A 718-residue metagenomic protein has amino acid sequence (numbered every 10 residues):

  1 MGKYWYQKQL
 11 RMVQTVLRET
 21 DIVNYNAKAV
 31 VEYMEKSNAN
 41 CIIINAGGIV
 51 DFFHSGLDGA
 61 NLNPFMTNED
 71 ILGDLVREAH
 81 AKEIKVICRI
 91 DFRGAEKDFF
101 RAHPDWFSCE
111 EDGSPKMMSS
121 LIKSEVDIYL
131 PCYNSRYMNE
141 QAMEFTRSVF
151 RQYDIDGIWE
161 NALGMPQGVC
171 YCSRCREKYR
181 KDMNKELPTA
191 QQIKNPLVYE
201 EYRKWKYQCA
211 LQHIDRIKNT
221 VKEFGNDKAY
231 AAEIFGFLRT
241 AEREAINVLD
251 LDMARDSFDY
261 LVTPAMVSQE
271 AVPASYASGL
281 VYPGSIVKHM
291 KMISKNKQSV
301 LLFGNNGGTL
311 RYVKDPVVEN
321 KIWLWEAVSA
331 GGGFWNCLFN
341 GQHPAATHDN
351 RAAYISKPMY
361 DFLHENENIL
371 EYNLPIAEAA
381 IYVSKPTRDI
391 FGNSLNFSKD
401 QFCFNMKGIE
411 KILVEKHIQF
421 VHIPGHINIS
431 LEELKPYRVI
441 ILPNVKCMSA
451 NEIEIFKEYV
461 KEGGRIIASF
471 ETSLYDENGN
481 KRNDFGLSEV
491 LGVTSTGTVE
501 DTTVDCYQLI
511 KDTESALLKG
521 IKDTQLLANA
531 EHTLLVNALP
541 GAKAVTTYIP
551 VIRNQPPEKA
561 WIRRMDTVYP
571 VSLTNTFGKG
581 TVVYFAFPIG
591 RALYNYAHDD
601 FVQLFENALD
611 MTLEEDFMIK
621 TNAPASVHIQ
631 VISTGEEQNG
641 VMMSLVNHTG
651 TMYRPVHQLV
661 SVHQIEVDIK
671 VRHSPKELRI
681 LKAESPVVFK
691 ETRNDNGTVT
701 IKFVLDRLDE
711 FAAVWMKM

Functional and structural regions predicted by a protein language model:
M1-Y33, I369: N-terminal carbohydrate-binding accessory modules
G2, Q7-Q9, N195, Y199-E200 (+3 more regions): Carbohydrate-binding surfaces of carbohydrate-active enzymes
M12, A39-A46, I71-I122, G157-A162 (+1 more regions): Glycine-rich, aromatic-flanked loop segments that form ligand/cofactor-binding clefts across common enzyme folds
V16, I43-D51, I90-K97, W159-C170 (+4 more regions): Short, solvent-exposed turn/loop segments enriched in Gly/Ser/Thr/Pro and often Arg
E19-S37, G59-E83, N139-Q141, C209-H213 (+2 more regions): Aromatic- and glycine-enriched glycan-recognition loops and surfaces that form the carbohydrate-binding subsites
T20-K36, Y137-V149, R243-M253, P316-L324 (+1 more regions): Short, acidic/polar
Y33-I71, G94-S114, Q167-K181, E244-L251 (+4 more regions): Aromatic-lined carbohydrate-binding/catalytic grooves of carbohydrate-active enzymes
C88, F92-Y153, C170, K178-R216: Active-site-adjacent "subsite" loops/lids of carbohydrate-active enzymes
